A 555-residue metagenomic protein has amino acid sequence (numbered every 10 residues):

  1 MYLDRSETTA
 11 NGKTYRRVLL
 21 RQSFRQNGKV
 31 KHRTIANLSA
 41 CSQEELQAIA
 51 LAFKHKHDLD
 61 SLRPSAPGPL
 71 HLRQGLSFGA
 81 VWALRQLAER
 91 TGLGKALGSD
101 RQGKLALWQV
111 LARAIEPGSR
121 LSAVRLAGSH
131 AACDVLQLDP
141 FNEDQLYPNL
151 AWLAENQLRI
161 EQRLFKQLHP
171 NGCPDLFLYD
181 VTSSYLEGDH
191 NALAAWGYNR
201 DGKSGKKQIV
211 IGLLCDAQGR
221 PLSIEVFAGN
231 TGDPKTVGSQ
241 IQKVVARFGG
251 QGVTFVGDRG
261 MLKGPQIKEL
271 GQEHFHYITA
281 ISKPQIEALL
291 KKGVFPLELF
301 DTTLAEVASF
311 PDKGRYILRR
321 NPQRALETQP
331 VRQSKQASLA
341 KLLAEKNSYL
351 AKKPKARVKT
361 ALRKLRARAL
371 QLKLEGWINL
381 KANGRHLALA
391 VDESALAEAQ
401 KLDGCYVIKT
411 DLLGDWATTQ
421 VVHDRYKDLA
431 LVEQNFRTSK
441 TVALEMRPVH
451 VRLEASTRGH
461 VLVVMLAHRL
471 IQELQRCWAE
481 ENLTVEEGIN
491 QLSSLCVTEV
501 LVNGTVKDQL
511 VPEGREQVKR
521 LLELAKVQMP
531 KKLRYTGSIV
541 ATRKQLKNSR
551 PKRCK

Functional and structural regions predicted by a protein language model:
M1-K104: Conserved glycine(s) in the ABC-transporter nucleotide-binding domain "signature"
Y2-R5, A10-Q22, N27-K31, T91-K555: Anion-binding and metal-coordination hotspots
